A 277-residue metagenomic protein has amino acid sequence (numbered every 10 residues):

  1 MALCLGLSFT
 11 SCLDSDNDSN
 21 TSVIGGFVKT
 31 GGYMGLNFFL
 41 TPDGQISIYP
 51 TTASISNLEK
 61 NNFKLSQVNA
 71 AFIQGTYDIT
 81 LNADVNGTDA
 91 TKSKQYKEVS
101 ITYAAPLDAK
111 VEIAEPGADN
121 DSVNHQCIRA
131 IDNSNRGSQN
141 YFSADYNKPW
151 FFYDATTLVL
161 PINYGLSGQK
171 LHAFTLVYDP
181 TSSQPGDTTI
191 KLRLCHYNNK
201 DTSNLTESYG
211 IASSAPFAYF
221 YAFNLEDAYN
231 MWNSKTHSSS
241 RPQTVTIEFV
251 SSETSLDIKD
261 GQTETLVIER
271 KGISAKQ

Functional and structural regions predicted by a protein language model:
M1-G35: Bacterial Sec-dependent N-terminal signal peptides
N37-P42: SH3/SH3-like beta-barrel fold
G44-L65: Beta-strand/loop nucleic-acid-binding surfaces
E59-V99: Flexible glycine-rich surface loops and low-complexity tracts that mediate binding to linear polymers
T88-G165: Surface-exposed beta-loop interaction hotspot
S138-A212: Short helix-loop boundary/capping segments
N199-T254: Short, solvent-exposed, Trp/other aromatic-anchored flexible loops in extracytoplasmic proteins
E253-Q277: Short beta-strand elements
